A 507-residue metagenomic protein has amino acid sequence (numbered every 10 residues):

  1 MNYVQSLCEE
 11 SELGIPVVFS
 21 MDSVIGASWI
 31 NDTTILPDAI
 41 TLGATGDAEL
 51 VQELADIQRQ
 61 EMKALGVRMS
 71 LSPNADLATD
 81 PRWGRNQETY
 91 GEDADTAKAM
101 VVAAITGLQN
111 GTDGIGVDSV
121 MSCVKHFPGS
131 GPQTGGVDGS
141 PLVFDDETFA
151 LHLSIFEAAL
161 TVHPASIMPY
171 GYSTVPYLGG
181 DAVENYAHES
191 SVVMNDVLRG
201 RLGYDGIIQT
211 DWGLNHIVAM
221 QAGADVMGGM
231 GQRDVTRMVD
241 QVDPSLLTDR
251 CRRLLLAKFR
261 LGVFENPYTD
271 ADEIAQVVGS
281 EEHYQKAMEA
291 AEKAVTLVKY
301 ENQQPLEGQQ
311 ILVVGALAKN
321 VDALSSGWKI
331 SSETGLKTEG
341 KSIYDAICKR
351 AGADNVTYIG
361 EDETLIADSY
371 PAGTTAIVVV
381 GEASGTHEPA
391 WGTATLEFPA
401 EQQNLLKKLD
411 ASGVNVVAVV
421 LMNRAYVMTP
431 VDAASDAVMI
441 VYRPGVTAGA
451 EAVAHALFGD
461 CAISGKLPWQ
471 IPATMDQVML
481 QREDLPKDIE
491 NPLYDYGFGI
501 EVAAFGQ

Functional and structural regions predicted by a protein language model:
M1-Q507: Glycoside hydrolase catalytic-domain context in secreted enzymes
